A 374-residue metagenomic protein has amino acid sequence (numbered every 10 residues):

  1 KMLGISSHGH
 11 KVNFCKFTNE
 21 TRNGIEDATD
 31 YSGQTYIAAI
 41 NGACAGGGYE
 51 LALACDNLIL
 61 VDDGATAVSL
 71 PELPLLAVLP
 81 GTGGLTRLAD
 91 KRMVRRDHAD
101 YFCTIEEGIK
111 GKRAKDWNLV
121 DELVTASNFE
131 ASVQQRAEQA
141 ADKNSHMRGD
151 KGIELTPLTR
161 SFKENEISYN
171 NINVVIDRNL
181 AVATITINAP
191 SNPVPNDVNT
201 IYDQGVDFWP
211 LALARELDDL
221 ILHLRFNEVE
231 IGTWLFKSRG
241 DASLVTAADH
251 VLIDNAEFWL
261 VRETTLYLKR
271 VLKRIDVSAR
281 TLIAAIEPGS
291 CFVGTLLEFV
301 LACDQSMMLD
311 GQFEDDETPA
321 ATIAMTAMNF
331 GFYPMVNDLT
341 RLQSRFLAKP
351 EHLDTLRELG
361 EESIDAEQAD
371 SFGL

Functional and structural regions predicted by a protein language model:
K1, A43-G48, A67, L76 (+7 more regions): Flexible loop/turn segments at secondary-structure boundaries
K1-N23, P74-A77, K237-L268: Glycine- (often His-adjacent) and acidic-residue-rich active-site loop that binds/positions the CoA thioester
K1-S7, N13-G24, S32, I37 (+2 more regions): Glycine-rich phosphate/ribose-binding loops and adjacent secondary-structure elements that form binding surfaces
L3, C15, A279-A285, L309 (+1 more regions): FabD-like malonyl-/acyl-CoA
N23-Y31, H223, R270-S278: Conserved helix-loop functional segments at active or binding sites
S32-C44, A279-G289: A short, small-residue-rich loop immediately preceding and capping a beta-strand
A45-A99, V293-R357: CoA-thioester-processing core
E50-A54, G84, M93-G205, W209 (+8 more regions): Amphipathic alpha-helical segments at domain termini/boundaries
